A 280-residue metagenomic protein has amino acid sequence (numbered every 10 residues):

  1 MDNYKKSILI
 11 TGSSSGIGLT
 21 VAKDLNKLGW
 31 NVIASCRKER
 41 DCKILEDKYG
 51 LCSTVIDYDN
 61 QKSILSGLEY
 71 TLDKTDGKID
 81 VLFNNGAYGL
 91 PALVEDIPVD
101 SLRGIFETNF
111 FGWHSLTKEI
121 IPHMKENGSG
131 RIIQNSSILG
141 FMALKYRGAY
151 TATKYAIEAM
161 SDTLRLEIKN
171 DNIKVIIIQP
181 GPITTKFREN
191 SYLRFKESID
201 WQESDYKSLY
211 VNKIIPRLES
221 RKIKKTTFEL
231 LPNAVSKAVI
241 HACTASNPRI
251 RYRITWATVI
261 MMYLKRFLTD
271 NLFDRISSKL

Functional and structural regions predicted by a protein language model:
S14-S15: Conserved glycine-rich cofactor-binding loop
K48-K62: Rossmann-fold cofactor-recognition segment
L93-V94, S101-R103: Substrate-binding pocket helix/loop in short-chain dehydrogenase/reductase
T117, T153-A156: Active-site helix of classical SDR
T117-K118, D162: A short, exposed helix-loop element centered on a Lys and neighboring polar residues
S137: Residue(s) in the substrate-gating loop at a strand-loop-helix junction that position the organic substrate next
N170-I223: C-terminal beta-strand-loop-alpha-helix "lid" module of Rossmann-like NAD(P)-dependent dehydrogenases
